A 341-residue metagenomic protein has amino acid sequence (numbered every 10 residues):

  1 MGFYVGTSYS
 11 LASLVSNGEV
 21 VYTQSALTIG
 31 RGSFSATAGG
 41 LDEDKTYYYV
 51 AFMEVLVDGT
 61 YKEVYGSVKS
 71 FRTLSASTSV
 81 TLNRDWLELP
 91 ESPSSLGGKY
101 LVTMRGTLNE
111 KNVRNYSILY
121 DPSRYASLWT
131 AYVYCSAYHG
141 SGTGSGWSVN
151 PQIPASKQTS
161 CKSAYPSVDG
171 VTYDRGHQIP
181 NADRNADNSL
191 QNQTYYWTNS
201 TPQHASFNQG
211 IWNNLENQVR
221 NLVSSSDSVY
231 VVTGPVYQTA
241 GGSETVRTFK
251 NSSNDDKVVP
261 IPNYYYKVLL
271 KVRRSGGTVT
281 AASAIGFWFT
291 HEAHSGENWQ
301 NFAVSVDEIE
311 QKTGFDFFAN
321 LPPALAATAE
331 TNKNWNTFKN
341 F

Functional and structural regions predicted by a protein language model:
M1-S75: Short, surface-exposed linear motifs at loops/turns and structural transition points
R72-F341: Domain-level detector for secreted/extracellular nuclease and nuclease-toxin modules, and for the ENPP-like C-terminal
